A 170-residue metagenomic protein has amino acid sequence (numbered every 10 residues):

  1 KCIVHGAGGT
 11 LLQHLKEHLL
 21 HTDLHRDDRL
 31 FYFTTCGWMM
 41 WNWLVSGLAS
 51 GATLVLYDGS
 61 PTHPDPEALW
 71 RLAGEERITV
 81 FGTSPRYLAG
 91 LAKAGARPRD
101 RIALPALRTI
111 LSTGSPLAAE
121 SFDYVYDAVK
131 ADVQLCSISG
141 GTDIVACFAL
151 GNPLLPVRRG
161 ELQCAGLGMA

Functional and structural regions predicted by a protein language model:
K1-I3, H18: Conserved adenylation A10 loop of the ANL superfamily
V4-G8: Conserved AMP-binding/adenylate-forming core of the ANL superfamily
G9-R29, M39-T79, A94: Conserved AMP-binding/adenylation subdomain of ANL enzymes
T34: Active-site beta-alpha turn of Rossmann-fold NAD(P)-dependent dehydrogenases/reductases
A49-A52, T79-G82, A92-R159: Gly/Ser/Thr-rich phosphate-binding loop
R86-A89: Alpha-helix/helix-capping structural signal
R159-G166: Short Gly/Pro-enriched turn/cap motifs at secondary-structure boundaries
M169: Change "...and in nucleic-acid phosphodiester-cleaving endonucleases..." to "...and in nucleic-acid processing enzymes
